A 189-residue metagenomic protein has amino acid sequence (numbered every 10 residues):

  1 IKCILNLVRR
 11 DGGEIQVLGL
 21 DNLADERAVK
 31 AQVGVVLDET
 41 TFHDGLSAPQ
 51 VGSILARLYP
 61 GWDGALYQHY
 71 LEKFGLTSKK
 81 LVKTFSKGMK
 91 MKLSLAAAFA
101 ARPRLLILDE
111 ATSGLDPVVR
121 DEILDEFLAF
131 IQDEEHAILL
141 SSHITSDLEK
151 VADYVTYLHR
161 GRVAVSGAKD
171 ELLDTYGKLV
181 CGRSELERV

Functional and structural regions predicted by a protein language model:
L5: Helix-to-loop junction immediately C-terminal to a conserved catalytic motif
G13-D21, V29: Conserved ABC transporter NBD signature motif
A31, L37-L93: ABC-family P-loop ATPase nucleotide-binding domains
L106-E110: Catalytic Walker B motif of ABC-type/P-loop ATPase nucleotide-binding domains
T112-S113, T145: Short loop immediately C-terminal to the Walker-B catalytic DE motif in ABC-type ATPase nucleotide-binding domains
P117-V119: Helix N-cap at the start of a conserved alpha-helix in ABC-type nucleotide-binding domains
